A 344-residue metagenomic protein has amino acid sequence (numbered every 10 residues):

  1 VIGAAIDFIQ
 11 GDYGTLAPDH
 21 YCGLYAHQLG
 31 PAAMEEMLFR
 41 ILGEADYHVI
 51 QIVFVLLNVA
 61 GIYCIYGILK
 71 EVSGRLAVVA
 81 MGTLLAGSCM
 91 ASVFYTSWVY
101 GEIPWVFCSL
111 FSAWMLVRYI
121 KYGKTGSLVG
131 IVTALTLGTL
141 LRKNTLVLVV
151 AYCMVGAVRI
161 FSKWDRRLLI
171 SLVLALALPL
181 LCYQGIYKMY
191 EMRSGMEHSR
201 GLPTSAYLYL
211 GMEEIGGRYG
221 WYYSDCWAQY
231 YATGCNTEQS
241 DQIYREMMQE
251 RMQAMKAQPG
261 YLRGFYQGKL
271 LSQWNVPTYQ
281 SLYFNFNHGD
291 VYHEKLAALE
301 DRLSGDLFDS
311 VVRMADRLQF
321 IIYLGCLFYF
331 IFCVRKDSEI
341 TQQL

Functional and structural regions predicted by a protein language model:
V1-A4, Q10-A45, I243-Y244: Extracytoplasmic catalytic/substrate-binding loops of multi-pass membrane glycan-assembly enzymes
Y13-L16, Y190-E294: Membrane-proximal stem/loop segments at transmembrane-domain junctions that anchor or position
C22-L29, A33, I41-Y63, V312-L318: Loop-to-helix entry region of an early transmembrane alpha helix in multi-pass inner-membrane enzymes
A45-V49, V53-F54, G268-Q343: Membrane-interface anchor segments at the N-terminal boundary of transmembrane helices in multi-pass membrane enzymes
I50-L57, M81-F111, L116, L141-L148: Multi-pass, polyprenyl lipid-linked donor-dependent membrane glycosyltransferases
I52-S73, F111-S112, G325-F332: Transmembrane-helix motifs of polytopic, lipid-linked glycan transferases
I65-S88, S338-Q343: Transmembrane-helix signature of polytopic, membrane-embedded enzymes that assemble or transfer cell-envelope glycans
S127-R142, C153-M154, V173-P179: Membrane-interface alpha helices of multi-pass inner-membrane proteins
